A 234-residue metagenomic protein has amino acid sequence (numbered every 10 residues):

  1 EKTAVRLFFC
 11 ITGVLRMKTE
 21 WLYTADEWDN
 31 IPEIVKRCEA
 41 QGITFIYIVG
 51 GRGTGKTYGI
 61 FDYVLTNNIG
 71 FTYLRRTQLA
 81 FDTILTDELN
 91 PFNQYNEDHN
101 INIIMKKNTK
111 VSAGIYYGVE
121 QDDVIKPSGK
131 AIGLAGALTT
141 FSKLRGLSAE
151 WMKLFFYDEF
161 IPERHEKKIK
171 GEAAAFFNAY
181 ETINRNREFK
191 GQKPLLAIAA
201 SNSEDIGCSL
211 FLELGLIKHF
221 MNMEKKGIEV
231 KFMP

Functional and structural regions predicted by a protein language model:
E1-R16: Short, Lys/Arg-enriched N-terminal segments with co-localized hydrophobic residues within the first ~10-30 amino acids
T12, R16-P234: Phosphate/NTP-binding elements of NTP-utilizing enzymes
